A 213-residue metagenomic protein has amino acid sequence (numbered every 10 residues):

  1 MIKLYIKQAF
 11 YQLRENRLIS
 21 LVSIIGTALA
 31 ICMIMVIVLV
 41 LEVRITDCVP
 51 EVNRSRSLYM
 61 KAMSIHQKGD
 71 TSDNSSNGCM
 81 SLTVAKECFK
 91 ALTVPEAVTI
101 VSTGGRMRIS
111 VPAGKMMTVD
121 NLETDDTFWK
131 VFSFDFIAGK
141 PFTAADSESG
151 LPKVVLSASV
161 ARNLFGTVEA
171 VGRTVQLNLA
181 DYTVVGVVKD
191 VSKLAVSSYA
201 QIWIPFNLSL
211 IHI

Functional and structural regions predicted by a protein language model:
M1-K3: Short, Lys/Arg-rich, polar N-terminal cytosolic tail immediately upstream of the first transmembrane signal-anchor
Y5-R14, C88: A short amphipathic helical element positioned immediately N-terminal to and/or at the very start of a transmembrane
N16-R44: Short, strongly hydrophobic transmembrane alpha-helices
L18, T93-A97, E169: Glycine-centered tight turns that cap/initiate beta-strands
V38-R108: Membrane-proximal extracellular/periplasmic loop immediately following the first transmembrane helix
S72-N74, V111-K115, V187-V191: Structural beta->alpha junctions
M80-T83, L92, V101-P141, S147-E148 (+2 more regions): The feature marks short, hydrophobic/small-residue-biased sequence motifs that occur predominantly
T127-P141, P152-I211: Mid-to-C-terminal secondary-structure elements that act as membrane-proximal/extracytoplasmic interface segments
